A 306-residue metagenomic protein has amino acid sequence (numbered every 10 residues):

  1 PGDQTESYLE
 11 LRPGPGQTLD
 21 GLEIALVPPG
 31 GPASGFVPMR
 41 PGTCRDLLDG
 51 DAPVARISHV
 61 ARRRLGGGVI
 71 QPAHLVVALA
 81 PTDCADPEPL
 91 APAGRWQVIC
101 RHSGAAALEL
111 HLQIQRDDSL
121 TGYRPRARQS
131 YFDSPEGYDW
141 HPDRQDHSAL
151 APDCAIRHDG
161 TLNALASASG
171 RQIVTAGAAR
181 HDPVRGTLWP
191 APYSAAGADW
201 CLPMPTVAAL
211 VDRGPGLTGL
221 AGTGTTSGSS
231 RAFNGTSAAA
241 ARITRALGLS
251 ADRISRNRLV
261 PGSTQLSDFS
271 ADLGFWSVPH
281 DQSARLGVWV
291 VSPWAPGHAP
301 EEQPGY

Functional and structural regions predicted by a protein language model:
P1-Q4, L9-G16, G160-G177, W189-A208 (+2 more regions): Mature extracellular/periplasmic domains of secretome proteins
P1-V27, F36, T121-A149: Solvent-exposed, flexible loop/coil segments flanking beta-strands in beta-rich domains
L11-P15, V98-A105: Short beta-strand-plus-loop segments that form exposed binding edges in beta-rich domains
Q17-A55, E109-R128: Extended low-complexity, serine/threonine- and proline-enriched intrinsically disordered segments
E23, P29-G30, G177-A241: Catalytic-core environment of secreted peptidases
R62-A91, R101-R124: Short acidic/polar inter-strand loop motif in beta-rich domains
A238-I254: Short, small-residue alpha-helix embedded
D252-Y306: C-terminal subdomain of the subtilisin-like protease fold in secreted/lumenal serine endopeptidases
